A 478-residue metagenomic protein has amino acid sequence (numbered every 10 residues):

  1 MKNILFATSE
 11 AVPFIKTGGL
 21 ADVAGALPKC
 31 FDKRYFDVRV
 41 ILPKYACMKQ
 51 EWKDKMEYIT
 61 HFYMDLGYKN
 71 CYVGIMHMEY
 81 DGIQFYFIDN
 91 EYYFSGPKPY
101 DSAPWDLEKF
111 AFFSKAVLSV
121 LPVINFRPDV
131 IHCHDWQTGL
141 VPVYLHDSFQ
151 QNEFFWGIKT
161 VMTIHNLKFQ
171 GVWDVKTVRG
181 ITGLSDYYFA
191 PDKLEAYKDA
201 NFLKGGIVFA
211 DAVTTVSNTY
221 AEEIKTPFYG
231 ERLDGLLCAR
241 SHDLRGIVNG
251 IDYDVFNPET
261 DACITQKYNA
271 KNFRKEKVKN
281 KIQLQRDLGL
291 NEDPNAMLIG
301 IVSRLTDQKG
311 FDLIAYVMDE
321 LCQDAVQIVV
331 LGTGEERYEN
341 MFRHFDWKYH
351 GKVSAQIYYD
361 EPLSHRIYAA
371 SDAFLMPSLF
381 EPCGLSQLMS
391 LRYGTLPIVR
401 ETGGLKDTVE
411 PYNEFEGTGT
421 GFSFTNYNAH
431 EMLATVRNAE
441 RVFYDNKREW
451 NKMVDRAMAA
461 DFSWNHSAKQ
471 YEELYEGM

Functional and structural regions predicted by a protein language model:
M1-M478: Catalytic cores of nucleotide-sugar-dependent glycosyltransferases that transfer UDP/GDP/TDP-activated
